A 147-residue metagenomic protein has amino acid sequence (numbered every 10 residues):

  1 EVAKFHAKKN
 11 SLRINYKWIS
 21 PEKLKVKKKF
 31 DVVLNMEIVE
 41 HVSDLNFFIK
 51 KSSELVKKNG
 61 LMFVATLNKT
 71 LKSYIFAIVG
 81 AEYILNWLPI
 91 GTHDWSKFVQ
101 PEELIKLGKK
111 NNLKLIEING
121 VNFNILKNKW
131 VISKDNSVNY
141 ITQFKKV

Functional and structural regions predicted by a protein language model:
E1-Y74, P101-L104, T142-K146: Conserved SAM-binding loop
F5-L12, V79-G80, W130-K134: Short low-complexity, flexible loop/linker segments enriched in glycine and/or proline with clustered acidic
N15-K17, I116-N119: General small-molecule cofactor/ligand-binding pocket signal
T66, L85-E103: Acceptor-substrate binding/catalytic loop of class I
Y74-Y83: Short, flexible, mixed-charge acidic loops at enzyme active sites
W95-I118: Short alpha-helix
N128-V147: Core SAM-dependent methyltransferase catalytic element
